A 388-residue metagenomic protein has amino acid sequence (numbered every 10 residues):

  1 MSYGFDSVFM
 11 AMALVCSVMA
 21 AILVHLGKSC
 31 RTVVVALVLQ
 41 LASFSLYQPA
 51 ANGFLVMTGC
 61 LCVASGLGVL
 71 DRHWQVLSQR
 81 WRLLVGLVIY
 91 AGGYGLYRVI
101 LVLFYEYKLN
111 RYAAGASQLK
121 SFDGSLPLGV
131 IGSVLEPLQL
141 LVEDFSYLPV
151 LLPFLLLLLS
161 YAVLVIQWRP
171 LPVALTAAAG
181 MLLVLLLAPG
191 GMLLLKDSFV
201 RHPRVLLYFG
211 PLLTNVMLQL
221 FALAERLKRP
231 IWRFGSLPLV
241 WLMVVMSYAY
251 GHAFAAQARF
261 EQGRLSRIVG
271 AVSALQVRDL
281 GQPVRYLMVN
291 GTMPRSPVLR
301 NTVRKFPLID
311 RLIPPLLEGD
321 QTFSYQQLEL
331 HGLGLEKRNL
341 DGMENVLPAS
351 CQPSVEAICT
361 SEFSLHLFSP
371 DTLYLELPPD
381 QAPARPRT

Functional and structural regions predicted by a protein language model:
G4, V8, L41, S45-V205 (+1 more regions): Transmembrane catalytic cores of multi-pass membrane glycosyltransferases and polysaccharide-assembly enzymes
M10-I22, A36, L207-L218: Alpha-helical transmembrane segments of multi-pass membrane proteins
A13, A20-V24, S43, A256-F260: Eukaryote-skewed repeat-based solenoidal scaffolds used as protein-protein interaction platforms, primarily
S17-V33, S65-R72: Membrane-interface transmembrane helices that cradle and orient dolichyl/undecaprenyl
V24-R31, R169-V173, R226: Membrane-helix interface "capping/anchor" motifs
V33-V34, A222-Y248: Signature aromatic-anchored transmembrane alpha helix within multi-pass, membrane-resident enzymes that catalyze glycan
Q79-L87, Y107, S133-D144, V240-M243 (+1 more regions): Intrinsically disordered, polar/acidic, low-complexity terminal segments
